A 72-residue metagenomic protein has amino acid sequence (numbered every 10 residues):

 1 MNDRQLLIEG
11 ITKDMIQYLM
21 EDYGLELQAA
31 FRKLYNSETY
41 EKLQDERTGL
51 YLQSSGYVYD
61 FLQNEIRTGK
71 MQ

Functional and structural regions predicted by a protein language model:
M1-Q72: C-terminal alpha-helical interaction appendages
